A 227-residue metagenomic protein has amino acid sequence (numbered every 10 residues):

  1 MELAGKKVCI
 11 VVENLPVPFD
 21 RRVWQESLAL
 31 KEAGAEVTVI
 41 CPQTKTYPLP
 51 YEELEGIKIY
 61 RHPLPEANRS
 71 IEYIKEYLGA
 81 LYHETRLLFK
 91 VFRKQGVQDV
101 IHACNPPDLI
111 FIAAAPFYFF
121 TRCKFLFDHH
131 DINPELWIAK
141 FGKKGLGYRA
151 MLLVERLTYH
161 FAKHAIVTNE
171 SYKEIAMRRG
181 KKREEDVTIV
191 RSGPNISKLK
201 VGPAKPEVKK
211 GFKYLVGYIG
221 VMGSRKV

Functional and structural regions predicted by a protein language model:
M1-K58: N-terminal subdomain of nucleotide-sugar transferases
M1-K6, E52-E53, V201-L215: Nucleotide-sugar donor-binding and catalytic loop/hinge architecture of NDP-sugar-dependent glycosyltransferases
C9, K209-K226: Conserved donor-binding/catalytic core segment of Leloir-type glycosyltransferases
L15-F19, L109, C123-K144, H164: A short, histidine- and acid-enriched strand-loop-helix "catalytic/donor-clamping" loop that lines the nucleotide-sugar
T46-Y47, A80-E84, Q98-E135: An aromatic- and histidine-rich active-site surface loop
K58-R86, K143: A short, charged, and often flexible helix/loop element on the N-terminal side of the glycosyltransferase catalytic
T85, F89, P116-T121, F127 (+1 more regions): Membrane-proximal helix-turn-helix segments that form the acceptor-binding/catalytic region of lipid-linked
S171, S192-G193: Carbohydrate-associated surface elements
